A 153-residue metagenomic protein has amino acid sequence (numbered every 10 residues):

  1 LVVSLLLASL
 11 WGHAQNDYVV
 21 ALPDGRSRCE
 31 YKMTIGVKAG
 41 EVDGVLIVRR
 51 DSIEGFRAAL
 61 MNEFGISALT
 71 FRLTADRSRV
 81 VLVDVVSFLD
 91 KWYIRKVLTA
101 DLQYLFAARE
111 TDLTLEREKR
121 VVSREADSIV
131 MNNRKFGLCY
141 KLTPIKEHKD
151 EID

Functional and structural regions predicted by a protein language model:
L1-S9: Bacterial N-terminal signal peptides
V3, C29, L142-K146: Short beta-strand element of the conserved SAM-dependent methyltransferase core
S9, A14, G25: Extended interaction regions within the primary functional domain
H13-N16, T34-K38, D43, I66 (+2 more regions): Mature, soluble, non-transmembrane domains
A21-A39: A short, Trp-centered hydrophobic/proline-enriched beta-strand micro-motif
L22-R26, R49-E54, L73-S78: Edge/loop elements at the starts and ends of beta-strands within beta-rich repeat scaffolds
E30, G55, A68: Exposed beta-strand and adjacent loop surfaces of beta-rich binding modules that mediate intermolecular recognition
K38-G65: Structural recognition of beta-strand segments within beta-rich domains
